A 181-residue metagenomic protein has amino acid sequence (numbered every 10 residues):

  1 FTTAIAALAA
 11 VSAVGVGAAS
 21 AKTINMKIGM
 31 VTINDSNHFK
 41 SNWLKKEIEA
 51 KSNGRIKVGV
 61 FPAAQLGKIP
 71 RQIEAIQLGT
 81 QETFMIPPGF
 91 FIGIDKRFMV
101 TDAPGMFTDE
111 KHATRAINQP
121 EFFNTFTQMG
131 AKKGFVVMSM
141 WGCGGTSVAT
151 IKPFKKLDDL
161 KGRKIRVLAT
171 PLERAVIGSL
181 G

Functional and structural regions predicted by a protein language model:
F1-N25: Short, low-complexity disordered leader/linker segments with a strong preference for bacterial N-terminal type II
V16-G29, N42, E49-K57, A131 (+1 more regions): Immediate post-signal peptide segment of exported/extracytoplasmic ligand-binding proteins
K27-L44, A63-K68: Extracytoplasmic "Venus flytrap"
D35-G59, L172-A175: Short, polar/charged alpha-helical segment
K40, I69-A75, T83: Conserved N-terminal glycine/acidic-rich loop preference
K45-E49, Q77, E82, P87-G181: Contiguous mixed-secondary-structure segments that line small-molecule binding/active-site clefts of soluble domains
V58-A63, I86-P87: Surface-exposed patches in mature extracellular/periplasmic domains of secreted proteins
F61-E74, A169-L172: Short helix-initiation/N-cap motifs at beta->coil->alpha
